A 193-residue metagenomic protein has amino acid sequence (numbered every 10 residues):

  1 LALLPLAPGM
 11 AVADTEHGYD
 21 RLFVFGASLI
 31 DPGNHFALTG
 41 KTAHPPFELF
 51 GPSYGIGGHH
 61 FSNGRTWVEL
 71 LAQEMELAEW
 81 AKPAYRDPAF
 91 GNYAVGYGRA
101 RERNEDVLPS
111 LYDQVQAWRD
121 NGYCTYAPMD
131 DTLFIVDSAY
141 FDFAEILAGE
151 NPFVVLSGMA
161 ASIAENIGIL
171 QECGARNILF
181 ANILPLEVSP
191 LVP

Functional and structural regions predicted by a protein language model:
L1-A7: Bacterial N-terminal signal peptides
G9-P193: Conserved active-site regions of diverse hydrolases
